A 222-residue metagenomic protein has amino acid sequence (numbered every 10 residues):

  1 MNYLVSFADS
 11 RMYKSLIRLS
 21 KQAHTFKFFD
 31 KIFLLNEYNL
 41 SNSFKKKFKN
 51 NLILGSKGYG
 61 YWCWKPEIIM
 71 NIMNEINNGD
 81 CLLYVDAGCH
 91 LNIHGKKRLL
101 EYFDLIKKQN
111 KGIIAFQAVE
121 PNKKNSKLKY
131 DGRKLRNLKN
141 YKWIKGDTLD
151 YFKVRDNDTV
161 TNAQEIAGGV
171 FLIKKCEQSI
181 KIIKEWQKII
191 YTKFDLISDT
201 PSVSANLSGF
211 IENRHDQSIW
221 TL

Functional and structural regions predicted by a protein language model:
M1-L222: Glycosyltransferase catalytic domains, chiefly GT-A lineage
